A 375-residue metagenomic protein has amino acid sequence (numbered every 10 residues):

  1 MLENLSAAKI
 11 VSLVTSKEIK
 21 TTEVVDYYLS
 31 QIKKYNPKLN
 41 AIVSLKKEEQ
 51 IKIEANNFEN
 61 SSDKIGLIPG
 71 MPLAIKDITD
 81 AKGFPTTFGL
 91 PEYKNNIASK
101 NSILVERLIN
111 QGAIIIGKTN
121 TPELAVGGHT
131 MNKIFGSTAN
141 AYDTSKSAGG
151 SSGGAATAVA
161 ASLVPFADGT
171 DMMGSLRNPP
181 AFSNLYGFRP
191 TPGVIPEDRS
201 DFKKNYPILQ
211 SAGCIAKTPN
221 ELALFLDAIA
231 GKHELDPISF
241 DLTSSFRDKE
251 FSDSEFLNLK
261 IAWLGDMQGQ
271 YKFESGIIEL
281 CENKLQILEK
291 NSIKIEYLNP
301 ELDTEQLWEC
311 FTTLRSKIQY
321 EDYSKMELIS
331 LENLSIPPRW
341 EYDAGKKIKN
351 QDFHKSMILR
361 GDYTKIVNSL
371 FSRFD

Functional and structural regions predicted by a protein language model:
M1-I53, K290-S292, D352: An N-terminal boundary/leader segment
I10-S16, E92-N96, Q210-K217, D343-I348: Short, well-ordered beta-strand elements within core beta-sheets of diverse protein domains
E18-D26, N56, R247, F273-P300 (+3 more regions): Acyltransferase
N40, P165, D375: Conserved acidic residues
E49-I53, S61-K133: Acidic/His- and Gly-rich active-site-bordering loop/insert found across diverse amide/peptide-bond hydrolases
K64, I68-F88, E255-L264, T313-N368: Short helix-loop capping/hinge segments that flank enzyme active sites or metal/cofactor-binding pockets
N101-I229: Short glycine/serine-rich loop segments
R189-E279: A short helix-breaking turn/cap at a secondary-structure junction
